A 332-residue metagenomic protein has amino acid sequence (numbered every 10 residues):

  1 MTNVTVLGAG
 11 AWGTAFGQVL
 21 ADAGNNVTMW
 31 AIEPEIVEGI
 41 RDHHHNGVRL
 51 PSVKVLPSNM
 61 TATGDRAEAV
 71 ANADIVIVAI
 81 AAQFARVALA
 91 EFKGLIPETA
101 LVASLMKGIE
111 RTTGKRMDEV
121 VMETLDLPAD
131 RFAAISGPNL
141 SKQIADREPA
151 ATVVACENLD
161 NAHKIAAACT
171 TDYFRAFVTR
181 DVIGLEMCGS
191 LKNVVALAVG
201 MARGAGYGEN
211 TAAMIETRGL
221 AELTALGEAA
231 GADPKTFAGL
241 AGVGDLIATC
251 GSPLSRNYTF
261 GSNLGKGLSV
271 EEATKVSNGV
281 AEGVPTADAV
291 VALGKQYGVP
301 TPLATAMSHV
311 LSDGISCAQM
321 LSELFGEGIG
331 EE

Functional and structural regions predicted by a protein language model:
M1-V53, M60-T61, E91: NAD(P)+-binding Rossmann beta1-loop-alpha1 motif at the extreme N-terminus of oxidoreductases
G10, T14, W30, P34 (+20 more regions): Electropositive phosphate-/nucleotide-binding environments in soluble metabolic enzymes
L56, A62-A71, I75-P149, I165-A167: Rossmann-like NAD(P)(H) cofactor-binding subdomain of soluble oxidoreductases
A71-N72, L191, V243: Alpha-helix C-terminal capping/helix-to-coil transition sites in glycosyltransferase folds
F84, L95, V120, T124-R131 (+2 more regions): Internal alpha-helical scaffold of NAD(P)-dependent oxidoreductase catalytic cores
S104, D130-S136, A176-R180, G239 (+1 more regions): General beta-strand structural signal in soluble alpha/beta enzymes
V199-R203, E228-A238, G242, L246-E332: NAD(P)-dependent Rossmann-like dehydrogenase/reductase catalytic/cofactor-binding core
